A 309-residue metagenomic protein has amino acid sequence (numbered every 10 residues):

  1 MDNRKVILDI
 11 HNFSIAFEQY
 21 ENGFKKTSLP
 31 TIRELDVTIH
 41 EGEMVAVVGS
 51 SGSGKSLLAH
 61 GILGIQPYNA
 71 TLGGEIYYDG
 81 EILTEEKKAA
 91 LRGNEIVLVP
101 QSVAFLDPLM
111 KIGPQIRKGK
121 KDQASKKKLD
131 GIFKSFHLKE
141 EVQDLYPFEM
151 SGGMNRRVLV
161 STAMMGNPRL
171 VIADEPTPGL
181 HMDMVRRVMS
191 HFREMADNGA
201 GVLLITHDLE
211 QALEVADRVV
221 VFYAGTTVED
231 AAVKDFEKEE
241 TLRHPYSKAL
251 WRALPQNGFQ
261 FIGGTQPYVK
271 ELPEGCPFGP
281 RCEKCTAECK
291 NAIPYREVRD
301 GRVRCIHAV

Functional and structural regions predicted by a protein language model:
T71-I82, A232: Conserved ABC transporter NBD signature motif
I82-V97, F236-E240, L272-P273: ABC ATPase NBD coupling module
S102, P108-D122: Q-loop/switch helix immediately C-terminal to the Walker
Y146-M150, M154: Conserved ABC ATPase signature
M165-R169: A short, proline-enriched helix->beta-strand linker immediately N-terminal to the Walker B motif in ABC-type P-loop
L180, M184-G258: P-loop NTP-binding/switch modules centered on Walker-like glycine-rich loops
A232-V309: Short catalytic/signature loops enriched in Gly
